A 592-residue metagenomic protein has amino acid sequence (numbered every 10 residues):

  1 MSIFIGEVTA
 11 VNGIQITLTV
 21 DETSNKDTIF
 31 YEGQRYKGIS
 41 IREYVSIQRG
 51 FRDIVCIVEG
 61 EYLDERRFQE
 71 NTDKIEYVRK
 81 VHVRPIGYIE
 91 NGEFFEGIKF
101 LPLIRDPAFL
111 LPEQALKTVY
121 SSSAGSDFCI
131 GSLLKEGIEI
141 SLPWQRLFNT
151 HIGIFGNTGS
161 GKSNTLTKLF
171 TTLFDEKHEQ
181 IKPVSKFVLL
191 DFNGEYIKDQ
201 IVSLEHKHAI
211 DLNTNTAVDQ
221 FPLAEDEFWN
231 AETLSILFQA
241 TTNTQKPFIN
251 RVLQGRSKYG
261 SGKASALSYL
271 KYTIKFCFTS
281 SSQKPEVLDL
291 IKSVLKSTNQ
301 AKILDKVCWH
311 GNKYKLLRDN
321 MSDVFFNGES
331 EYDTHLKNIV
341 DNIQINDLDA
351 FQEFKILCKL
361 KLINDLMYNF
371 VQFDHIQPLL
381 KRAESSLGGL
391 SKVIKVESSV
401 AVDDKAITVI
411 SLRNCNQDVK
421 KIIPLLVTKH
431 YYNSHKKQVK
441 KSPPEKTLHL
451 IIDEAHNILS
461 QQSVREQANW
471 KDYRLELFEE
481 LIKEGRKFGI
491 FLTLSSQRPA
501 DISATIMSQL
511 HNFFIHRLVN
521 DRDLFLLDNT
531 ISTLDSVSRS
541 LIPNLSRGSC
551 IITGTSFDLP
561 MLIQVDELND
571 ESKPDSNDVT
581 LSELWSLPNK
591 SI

Functional and structural regions predicted by a protein language model:
M1-G156, N164-L169, D175-Q180, P444-K446 (+1 more regions): Basic- and hydrophobic-enriched, low-structure N-terminal and domain-boundary segments that flank ATP-binding catalytic
C129-T216, F525, I552, S582-W585 (+1 more regions): Glycine-rich phosphate-binding loop of nucleotide-binding enzymes
V184-V188, K405-I407, E445-H449, F488-T493: Loop/turn-to-beta-strand initiation segments
G194-K198, L204, E225-L477: P-loop NTPase motor domains
A209-N215, A224, F228, F513-R522: Conserved AAA+ ATPase "SRH/arginine-finger" region at the nucleotide-binding site
A240, R474-D566: Conserved ATP-driven motor cores of ASCE-family P-loop NTPases powering translocation/secretion/packaging/pilus
I422, S549-I592: Conserved P-loop NTPase motor module
